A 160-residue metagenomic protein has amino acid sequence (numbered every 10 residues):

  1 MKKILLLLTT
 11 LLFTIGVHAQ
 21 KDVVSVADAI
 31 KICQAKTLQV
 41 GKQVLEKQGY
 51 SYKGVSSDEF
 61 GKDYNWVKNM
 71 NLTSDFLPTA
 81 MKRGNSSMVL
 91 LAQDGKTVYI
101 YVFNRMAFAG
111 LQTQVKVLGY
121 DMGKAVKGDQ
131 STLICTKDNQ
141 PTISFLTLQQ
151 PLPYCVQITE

Functional and structural regions predicted by a protein language model:
M1-V24: Bacterial Sec-dependent N-terminal signal peptides
Q20-S86, L91-Q93: N-terminal leader/targeting segments
D63, Q130-T132: Short hydrophobic/aromatic beta-strand or adjacent loop that forms the aromatic wall/cage of a ligand/substrate-binding
F76-Q130: Long, charged/polar, surface-exposed segments that mediate recognition or autoinhibition
I134-P151: Short, exposed beta-strand-loop hairpins at the edges of beta-sheets in extracellular/periplasmic proteins
T159-E160: Short, solvent-exposed mixed-charge patches
